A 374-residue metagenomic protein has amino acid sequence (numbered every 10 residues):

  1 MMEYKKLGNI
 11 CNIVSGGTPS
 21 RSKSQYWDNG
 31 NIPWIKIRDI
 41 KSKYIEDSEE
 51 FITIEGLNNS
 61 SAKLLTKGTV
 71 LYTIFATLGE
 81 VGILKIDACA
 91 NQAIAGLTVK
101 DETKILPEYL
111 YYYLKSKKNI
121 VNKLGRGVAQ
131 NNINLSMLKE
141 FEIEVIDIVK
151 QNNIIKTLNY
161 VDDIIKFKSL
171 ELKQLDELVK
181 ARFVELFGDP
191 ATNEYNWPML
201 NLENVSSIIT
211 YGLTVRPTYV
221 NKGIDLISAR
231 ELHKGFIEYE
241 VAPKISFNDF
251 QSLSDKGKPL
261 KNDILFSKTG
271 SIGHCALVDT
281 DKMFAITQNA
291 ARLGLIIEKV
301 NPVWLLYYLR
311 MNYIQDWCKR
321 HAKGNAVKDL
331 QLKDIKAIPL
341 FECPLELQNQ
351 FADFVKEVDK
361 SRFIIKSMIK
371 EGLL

Functional and structural regions predicted by a protein language model:
M1-T18, S42, E140-I155, F167-Y211 (+2 more regions): Non-catalytic DNA-recognition/assembly elements of restriction-modification systems
M2-S42, S60, Y195-I237, S252-S254: Low-complexity, Lys/Gly-biased intrinsically disordered segments
N31, N91-A93, G223, V241 (+1 more regions): A generic structural signal for short beta-strands and their flanking turns/coil linkers
K36-I37, F51-K115, S228, N248-F250 (+1 more regions): A short beta-sheet element
I40-K41, T77, I120, I208 (+4 more regions): Active-site/binding-pocket entry motifs
I74, A88-A95, L114, G127-V149 (+4 more regions): A short glycine-rich beta-alpha junction/loop motif
L114-N122, R310-Q315, D359: Short amphipathic alpha-helical signal-transduction/dimerization elements
N159-D162, K356: A specific heptad-register position in long alpha-helical coiled-coils used by two-component signaling proteins
